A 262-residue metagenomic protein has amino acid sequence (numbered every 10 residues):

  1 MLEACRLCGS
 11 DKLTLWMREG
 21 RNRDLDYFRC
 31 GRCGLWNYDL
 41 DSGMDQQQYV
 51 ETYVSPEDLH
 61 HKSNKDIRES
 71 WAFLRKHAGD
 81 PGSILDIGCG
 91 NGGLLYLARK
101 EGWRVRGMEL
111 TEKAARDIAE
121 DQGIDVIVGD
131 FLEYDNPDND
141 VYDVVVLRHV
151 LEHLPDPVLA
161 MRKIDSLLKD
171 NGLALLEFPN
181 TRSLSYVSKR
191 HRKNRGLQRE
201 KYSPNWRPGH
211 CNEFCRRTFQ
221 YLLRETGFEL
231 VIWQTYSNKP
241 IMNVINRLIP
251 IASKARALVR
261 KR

Functional and structural regions predicted by a protein language model:
M1-R148, P157-M161, Q234-R262: Conserved N-terminal segment of class I S-adenosyl-L-methionine
R21, L147, P155-S166, L173-R262: S-adenosyl-L-methionine-dependent methyltransferase catalytic module, highlighting the catalytic core
G82, N171-G172: Surface-exposed loop/turn positions
